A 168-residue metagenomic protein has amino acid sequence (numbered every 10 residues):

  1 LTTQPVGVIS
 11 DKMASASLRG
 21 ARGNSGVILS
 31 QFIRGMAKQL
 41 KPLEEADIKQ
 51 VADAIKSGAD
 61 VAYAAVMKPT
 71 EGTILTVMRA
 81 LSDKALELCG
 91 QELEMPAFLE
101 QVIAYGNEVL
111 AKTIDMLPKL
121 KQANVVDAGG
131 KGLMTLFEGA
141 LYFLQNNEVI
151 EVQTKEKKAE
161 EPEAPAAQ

Functional and structural regions predicted by a protein language model:
L1-Q168: N-terminal loops that bind phosphate or other acidic moieties and the adjacent beta-alpha structural core
